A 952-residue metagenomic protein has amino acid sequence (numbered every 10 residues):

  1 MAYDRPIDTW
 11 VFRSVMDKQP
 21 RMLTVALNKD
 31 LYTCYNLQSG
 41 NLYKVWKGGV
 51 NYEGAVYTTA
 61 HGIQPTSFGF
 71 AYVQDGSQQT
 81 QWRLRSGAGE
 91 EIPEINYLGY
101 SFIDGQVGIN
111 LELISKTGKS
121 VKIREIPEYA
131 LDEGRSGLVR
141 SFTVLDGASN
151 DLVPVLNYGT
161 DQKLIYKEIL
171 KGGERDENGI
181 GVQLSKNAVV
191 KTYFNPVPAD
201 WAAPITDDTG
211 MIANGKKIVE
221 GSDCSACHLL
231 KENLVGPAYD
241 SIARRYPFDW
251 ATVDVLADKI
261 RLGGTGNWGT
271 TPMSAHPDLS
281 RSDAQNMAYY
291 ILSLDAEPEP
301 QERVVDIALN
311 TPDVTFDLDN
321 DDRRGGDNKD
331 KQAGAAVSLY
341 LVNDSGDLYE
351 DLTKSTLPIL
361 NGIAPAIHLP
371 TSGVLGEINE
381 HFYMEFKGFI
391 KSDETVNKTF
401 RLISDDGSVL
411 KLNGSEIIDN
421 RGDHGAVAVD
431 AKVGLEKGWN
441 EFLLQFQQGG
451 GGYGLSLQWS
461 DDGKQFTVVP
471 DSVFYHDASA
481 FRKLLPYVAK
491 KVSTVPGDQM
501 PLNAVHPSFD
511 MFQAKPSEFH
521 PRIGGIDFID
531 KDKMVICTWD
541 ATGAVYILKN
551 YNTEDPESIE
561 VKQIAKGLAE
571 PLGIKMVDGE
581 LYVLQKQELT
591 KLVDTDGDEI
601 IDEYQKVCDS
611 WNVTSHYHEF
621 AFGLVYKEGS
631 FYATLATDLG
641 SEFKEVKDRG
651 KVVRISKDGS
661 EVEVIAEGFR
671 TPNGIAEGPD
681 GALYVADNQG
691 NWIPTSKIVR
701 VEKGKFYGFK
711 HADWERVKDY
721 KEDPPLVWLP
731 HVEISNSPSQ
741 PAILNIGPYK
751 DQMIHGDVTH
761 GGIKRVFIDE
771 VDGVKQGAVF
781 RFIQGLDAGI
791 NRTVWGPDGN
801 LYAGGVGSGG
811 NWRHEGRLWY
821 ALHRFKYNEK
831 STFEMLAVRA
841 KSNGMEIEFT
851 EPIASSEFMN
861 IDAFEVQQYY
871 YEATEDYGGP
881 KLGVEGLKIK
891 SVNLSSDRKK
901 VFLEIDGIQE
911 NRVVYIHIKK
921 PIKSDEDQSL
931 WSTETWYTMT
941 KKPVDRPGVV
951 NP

Functional and structural regions predicted by a protein language model:
M1-I126, A130-D132, G137, N157: Beta-strand-rich N-terminal accessory domains
P198-E220: Electrostatic cytochrome c docking/interface patches
V219-K231, M273, M287-I291, V545 (+2 more regions): The canonical Cys-X-X-Cys-His
V235-Y246, R261-A288, L294, E299-P300 (+1 more regions): Axial heme c-ligation environment in periplasmic c-type cytochrome domains
V305-T399, I403-H506: Extracellular/secretory pathway-exposed regions associated with glycan biology
L369-L375, P486-N828: Beta-propeller blade termini and top-face loops
E829-A837, A854, I918-P952: Acidic, Ser/Thr/Gly/Pro-rich low-complexity segments and short DxT(G/T)-type signature motifs
P852-S891, I916-K923, T933-Y937: Short, surface-exposed alpha-helix to beta-strand junction/turn motifs within ectodomains of secreted and cell-envelope
